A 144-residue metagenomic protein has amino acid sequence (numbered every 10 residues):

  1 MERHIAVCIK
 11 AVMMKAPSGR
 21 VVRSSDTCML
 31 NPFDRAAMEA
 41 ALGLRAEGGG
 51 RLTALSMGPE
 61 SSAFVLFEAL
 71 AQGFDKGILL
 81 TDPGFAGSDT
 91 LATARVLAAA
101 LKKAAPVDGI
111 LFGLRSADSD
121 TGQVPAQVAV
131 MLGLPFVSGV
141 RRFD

Functional and structural regions predicted by a protein language model:
M1-D144: N-terminal glycine-rich FAD/FM-binding segment characteristic of electron-transfer flavoproteins
